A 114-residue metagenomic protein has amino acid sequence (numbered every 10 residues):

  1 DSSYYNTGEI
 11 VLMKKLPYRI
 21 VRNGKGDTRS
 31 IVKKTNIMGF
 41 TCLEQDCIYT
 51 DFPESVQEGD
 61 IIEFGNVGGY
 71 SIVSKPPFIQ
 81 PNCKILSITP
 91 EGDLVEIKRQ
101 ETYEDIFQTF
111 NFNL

Functional and structural regions predicted by a protein language model:
D1-L114: Charged (often Lys/Glu-rich) extended helix/loop segments that serve as interaction or gating elements
